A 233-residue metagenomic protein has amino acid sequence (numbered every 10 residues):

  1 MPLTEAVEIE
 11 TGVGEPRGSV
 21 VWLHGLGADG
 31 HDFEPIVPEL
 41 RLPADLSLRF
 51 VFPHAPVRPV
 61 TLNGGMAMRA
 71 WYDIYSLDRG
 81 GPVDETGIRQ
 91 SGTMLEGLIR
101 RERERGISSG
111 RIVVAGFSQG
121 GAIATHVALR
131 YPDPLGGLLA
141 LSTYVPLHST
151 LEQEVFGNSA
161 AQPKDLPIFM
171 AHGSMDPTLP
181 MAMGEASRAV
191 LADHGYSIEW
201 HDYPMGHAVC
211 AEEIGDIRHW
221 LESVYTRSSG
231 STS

Functional and structural regions predicted by a protein language model:
M1-R111: Serine-hydrolase catalytic machinery in alpha/beta-hydrolase-like enzymes
G18, G110, P163-I168, H194-Y196: Short, proline-enriched alpha-helix->beta-strand connector loops that line the catalytic pocket of alpha/beta-hydrolase
R41-L46, G106, Y131-P134, A161 (+2 more regions): Short helix-capping segments at alpha-helix termini
P53-H54, A115, L139-S142, A171 (+1 more regions): Alpha/beta-hydrolase-fold catalytic nucleophile elbow
V57-N63, V145-T150, T178: A short beta-to-alpha transition loop/helix N-cap that caps and shapes the active-site region
R103, S108-P163: Primarily recognizes the serine-hydrolase "nucleophile elbow" in alpha/beta-hydrolase and SGNH/GDSL folds
F169-H172, D176: Short beta-strand/loop motif that positions the catalytic acidic residue of the alpha/beta-hydrolase fold
A182-S233: C-terminal catalytic histidine-bearing segment of alpha/beta-hydrolase fold enzymes
